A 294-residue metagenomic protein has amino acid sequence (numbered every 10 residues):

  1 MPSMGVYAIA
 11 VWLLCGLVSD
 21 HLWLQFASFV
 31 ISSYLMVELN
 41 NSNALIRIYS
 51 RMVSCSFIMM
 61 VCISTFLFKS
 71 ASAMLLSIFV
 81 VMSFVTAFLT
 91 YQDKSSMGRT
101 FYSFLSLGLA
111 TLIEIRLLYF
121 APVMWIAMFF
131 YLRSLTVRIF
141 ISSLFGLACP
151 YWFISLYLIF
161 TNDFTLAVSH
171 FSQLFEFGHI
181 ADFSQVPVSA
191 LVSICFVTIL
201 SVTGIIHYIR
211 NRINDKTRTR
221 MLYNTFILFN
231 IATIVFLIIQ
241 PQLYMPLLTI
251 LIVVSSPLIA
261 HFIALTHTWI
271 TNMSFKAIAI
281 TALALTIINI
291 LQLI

Functional and structural regions predicted by a protein language model:
A8-L14, V168-L191, I205-Y208: Juxtamembrane membrane-water interface segments that cap and precede transmembrane helices
A27-N43: Transmembrane-helix motifs of polytopic, lipid-linked glycan transferases
N40-M60: Transmembrane-helix signature of polytopic, membrane-embedded enzymes that assemble or transfer cell-envelope glycans
S83-G98: Membrane-interface transmembrane helices that cradle and orient dolichyl/undecaprenyl
R99-I113: Membrane-interface alpha helices of multi-pass inner-membrane proteins
F120-F145: Perimembrane helix-loop-helix junctions
I205-F229: Membrane-interface helix-loop-helix junctions at transmembrane boundaries of multi-pass membrane enzymes, predominantly
Y244-H261: Hydrophobic/aromatic-rich transmembrane helices and adjacent perimembrane loops
